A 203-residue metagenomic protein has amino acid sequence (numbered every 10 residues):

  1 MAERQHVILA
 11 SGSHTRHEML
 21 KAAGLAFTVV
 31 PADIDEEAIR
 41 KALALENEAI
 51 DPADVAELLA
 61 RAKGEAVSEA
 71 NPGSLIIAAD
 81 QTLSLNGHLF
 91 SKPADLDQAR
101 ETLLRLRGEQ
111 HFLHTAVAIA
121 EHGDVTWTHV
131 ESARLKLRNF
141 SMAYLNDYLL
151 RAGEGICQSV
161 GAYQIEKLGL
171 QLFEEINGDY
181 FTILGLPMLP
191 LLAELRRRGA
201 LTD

Functional and structural regions predicted by a protein language model:
A2-L25: N-terminal beta1-alpha1 ligand-phosphate binding loop
A2-V7, E46-D203: Anionic-ligand binding patches
G12, A32, H122: Cofactor-binding loop segments of dinucleotide-utilizing enzymes, especially the Rossmann-like FAD- and NAD(P)+-binding
T15, D35-E37, V125: Surface-exposed, flexible loop/turn segments at secondary-structure boundaries
F27-A38: A short beta-strand-loop structural module common to alpha/beta enzyme folds
A38-E48: N-terminal beta-loop-helix "entrance" segment that forms/cooperates in small-molecule cofactor or anionic ligand
